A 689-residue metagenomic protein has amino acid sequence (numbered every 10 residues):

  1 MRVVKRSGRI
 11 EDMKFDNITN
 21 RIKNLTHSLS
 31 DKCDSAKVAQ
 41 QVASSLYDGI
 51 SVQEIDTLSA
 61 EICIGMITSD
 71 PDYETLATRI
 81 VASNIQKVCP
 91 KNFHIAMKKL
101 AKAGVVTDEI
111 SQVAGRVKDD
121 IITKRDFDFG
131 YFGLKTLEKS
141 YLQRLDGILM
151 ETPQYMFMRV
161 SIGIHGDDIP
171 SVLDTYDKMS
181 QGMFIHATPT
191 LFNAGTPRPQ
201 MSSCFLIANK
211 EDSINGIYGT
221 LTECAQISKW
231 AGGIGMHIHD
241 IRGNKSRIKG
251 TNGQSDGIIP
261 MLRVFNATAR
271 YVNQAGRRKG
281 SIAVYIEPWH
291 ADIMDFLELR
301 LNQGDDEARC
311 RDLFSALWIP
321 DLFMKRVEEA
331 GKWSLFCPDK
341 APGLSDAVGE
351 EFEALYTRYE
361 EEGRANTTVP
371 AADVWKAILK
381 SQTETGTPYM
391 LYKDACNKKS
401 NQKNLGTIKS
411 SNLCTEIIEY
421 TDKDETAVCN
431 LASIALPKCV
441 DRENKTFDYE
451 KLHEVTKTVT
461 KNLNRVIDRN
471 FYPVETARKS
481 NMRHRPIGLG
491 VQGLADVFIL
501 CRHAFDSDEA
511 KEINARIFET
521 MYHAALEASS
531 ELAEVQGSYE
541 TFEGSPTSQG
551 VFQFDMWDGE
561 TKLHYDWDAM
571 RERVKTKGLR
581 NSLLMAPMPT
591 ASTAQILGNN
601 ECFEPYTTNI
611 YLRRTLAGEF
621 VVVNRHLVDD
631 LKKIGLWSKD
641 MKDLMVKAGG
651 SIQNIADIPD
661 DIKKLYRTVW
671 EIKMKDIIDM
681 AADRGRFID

Functional and structural regions predicted by a protein language model:
M1-D689: Extended catalytic cores of very large enzyme megasubunits
